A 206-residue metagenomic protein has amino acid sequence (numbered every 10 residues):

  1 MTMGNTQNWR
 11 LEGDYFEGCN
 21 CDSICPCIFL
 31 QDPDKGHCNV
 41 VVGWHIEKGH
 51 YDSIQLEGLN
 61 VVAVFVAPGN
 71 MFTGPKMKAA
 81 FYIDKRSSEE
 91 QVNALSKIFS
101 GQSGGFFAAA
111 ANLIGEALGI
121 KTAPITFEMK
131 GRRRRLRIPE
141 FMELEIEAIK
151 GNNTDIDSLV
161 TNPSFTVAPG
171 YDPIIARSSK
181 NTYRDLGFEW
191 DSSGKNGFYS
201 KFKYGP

Functional and structural regions predicted by a protein language model:
M1-N8, Y204-P206: Basic/polar N-terminal segments that are highly enriched at the extreme N-terminus, encompassing both cleavable
G4-Y51: N-terminal ordered "arm"
C19, I24-F29, K35, D52-I54 (+5 more regions): Residues in flexible loops and secondary-structure boundaries
L30-H37, N70-P75, L118-R137, I174-S178: Short, surface-exposed loop and linker segments with low hydrophobicity and enrichment for Pro/Ser/Thr
G36-F107: Aromatic- and glycine-enriched beta-alpha-beta binding-site module
S53-N60, F81, G115-K121, P163-S164 (+1 more regions): Low-complexity, flexible helical/coil segments
M77-L159: Charged linear interaction tracts used for macromolecular binding and regulation
I149-P206: Extended, charged low-complexity segments that frequently continue into or abut oligomerization scaffolds
